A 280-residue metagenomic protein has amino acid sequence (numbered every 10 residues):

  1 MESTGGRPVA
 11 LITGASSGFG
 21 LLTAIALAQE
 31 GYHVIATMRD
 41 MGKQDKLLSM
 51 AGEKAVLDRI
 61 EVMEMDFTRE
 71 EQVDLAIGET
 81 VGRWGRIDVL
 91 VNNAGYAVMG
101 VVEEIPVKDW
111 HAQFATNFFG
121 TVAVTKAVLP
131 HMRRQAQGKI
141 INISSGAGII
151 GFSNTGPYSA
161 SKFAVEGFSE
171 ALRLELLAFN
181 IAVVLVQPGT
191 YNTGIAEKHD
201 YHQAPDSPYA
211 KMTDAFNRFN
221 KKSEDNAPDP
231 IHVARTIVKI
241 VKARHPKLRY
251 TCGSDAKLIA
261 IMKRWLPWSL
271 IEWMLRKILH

Functional and structural regions predicted by a protein language model:
S16-G18: Conserved glycine-rich cofactor-binding loop
L57-R59, E79-N92, V98: A glycine-rich helix->loop->beta "capping" turn within Rossmann-like NAD(P)(H)-dependent oxidoreductase domains
E64-L75, V107: The beta1-alpha1 cofactor-binding region of Rossmann-like NAD(H)/NADP(H)-dependent oxidoreductases
V101-V102, D109-H111: Substrate-binding pocket helix/loop in short-chain dehydrogenase/reductase
T125, S161: Active-site helix of classical SDR
S145: Residue(s) in the substrate-gating loop at a strand-loop-helix junction that position the organic substrate next
L177-E224: C-terminal beta-strand-loop-alpha-helix "lid" module of Rossmann-like NAD(P)-dependent dehydrogenases
